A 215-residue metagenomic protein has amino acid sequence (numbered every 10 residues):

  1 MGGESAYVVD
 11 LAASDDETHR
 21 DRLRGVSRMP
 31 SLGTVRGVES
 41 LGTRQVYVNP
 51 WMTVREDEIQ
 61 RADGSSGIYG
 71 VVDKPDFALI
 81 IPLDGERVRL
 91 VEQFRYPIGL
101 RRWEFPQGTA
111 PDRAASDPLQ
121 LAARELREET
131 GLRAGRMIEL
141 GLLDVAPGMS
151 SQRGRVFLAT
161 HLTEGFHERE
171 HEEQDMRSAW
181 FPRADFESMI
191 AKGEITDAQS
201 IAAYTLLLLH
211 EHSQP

Functional and structural regions predicted by a protein language model:
G3-P30: Alpha-helical and coiled-coil interaction segments, frequently adjacent to or embedded within charge-biased
V9-A12, R24, V35, A78-R124 (+1 more regions): Conserved Nudix-box catalytic region and its N-terminal flanking loop in Nudix hydrolases and closely related
L23-Y47: Extended interaction-bearing regions that mediate binding to partners or small molecules
V38-L79, D84: Acidic, metal-coordinating catalytic segment for phosphate/diphosphate chemistry, firing primarily on the Nudix
S40, V54-E56, I68, V91 (+4 more regions): Hydrophobic residues on conserved beta-strands that form the core of alpha/beta folds
G67, P75-L79, D84, T109-A198: Unchanged
V72-D73, R95, A202: A generic structural motif
E187-P215: Long hydrophobic alpha-helical segments typical of transmembrane helices together with their membrane-interfacial
